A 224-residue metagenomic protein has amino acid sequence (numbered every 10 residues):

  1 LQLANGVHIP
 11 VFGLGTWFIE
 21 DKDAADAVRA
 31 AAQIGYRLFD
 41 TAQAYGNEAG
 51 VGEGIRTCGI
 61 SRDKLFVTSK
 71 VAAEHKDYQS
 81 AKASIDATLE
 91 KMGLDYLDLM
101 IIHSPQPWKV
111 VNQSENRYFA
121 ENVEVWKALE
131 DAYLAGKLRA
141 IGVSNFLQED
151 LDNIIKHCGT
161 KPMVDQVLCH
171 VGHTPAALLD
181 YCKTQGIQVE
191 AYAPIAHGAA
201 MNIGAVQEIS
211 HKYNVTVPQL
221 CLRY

Functional and structural regions predicted by a protein language model:
L1-L65, A128, A196: N-terminal binding-site loop/beta-alpha segment at the start of enzyme catalytic domains that lines or forms
L3-A4, A32, G52-D63, L89-D95 (+2 more regions): Acidic (Asp/Glu)-rich catalytic clusters
P10-K22, V71-Q79, N112-F119: Active-site mouth loops of central-metabolism enzymes
L14, A31, F39, V51 (+10 more regions): Conserved, mostly hydrophobic/aromatic
I19-A32, D77-M92, E124, L147-N153 (+1 more regions): Short, acidic/polar
R62-H75, L99-P105, C169: A short, structured active-site edge motif that brings together acidic residues
A81-I102, D131-A135: CE4/NodB-like, metal-dependent polysaccharide N-deacetylase domain that modifies extracellular/periplasmic N-acetylated
Q106-Y224: Beta/alpha (TIM)-barrel catalytic core signal, keyed to glycine-rich beta->alpha loops juxtaposed to Asp/Glu that bind
